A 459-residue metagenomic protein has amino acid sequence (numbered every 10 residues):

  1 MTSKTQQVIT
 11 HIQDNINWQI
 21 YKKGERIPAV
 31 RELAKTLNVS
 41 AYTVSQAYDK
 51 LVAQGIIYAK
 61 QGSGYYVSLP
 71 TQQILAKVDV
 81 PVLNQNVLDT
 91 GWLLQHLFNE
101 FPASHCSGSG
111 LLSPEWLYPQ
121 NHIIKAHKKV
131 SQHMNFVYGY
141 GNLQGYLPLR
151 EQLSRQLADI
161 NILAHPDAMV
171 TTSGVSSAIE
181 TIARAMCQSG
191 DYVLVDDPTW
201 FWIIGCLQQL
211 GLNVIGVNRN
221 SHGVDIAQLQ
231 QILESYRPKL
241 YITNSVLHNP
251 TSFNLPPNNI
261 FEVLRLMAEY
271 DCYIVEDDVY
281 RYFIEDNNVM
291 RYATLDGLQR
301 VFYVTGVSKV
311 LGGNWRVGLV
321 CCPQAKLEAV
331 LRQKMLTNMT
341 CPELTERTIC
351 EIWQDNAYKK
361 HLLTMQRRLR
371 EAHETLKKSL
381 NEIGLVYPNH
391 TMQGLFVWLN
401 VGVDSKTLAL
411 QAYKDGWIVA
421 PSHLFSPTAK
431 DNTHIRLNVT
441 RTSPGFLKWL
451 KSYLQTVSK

Functional and structural regions predicted by a protein language model:
M1-K128, M335-C341, K406-Q411, D431 (+2 more regions): N-terminal basic, amphipathic alpha-helical segments
A59, A164, V419-A420: Short beta-strand "wing" residues that participate in macromolecule-binding interfaces
K60-S63, T294-A329: Active-site PLP attachment segment
N84-G174, T181: N-terminal small-domain helix-loop-helix segment of the aminotransferase-like
F136-Y270, Y282-F283, N288-L295: Conserved core of the PLP fold type I
V330-T337, W353-K377: Structural signature of PLP-dependent enzymes
R367-K377, Y387-N400: Conserved glycine-rich beta-strand-loop-beta hairpin in the small C-terminal domain of fold type I
D415-R436: Conserved PLP cofactor-binding pocket of PLP-dependent enzymes
